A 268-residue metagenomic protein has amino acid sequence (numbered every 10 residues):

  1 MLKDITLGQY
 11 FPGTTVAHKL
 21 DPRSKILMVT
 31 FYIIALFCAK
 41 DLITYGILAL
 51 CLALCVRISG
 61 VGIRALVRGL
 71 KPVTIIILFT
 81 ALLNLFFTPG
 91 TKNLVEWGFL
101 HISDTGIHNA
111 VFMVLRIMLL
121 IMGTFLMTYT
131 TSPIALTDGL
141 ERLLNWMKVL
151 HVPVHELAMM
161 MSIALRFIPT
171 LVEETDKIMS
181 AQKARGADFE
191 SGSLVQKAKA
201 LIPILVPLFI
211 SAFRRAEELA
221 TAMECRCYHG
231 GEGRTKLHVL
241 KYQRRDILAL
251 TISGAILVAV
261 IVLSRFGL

Functional and structural regions predicted by a protein language model:
M1-T44, L48-R57, R142-N145, V149-V152 (+3 more regions): Transmembrane alpha-helix interface motif
T14, F37, G60-A65, W97 (+4 more regions): Membrane-helix interfacial "entry" motifs
K25, R64-T74, A249: Alpha-helical transmembrane segments and their helix-start/interface "positive-inside/aromatic belt" motifs in integral
D41, Y45, G60-R64, T88-E96 (+2 more regions): Transmembrane helix-loop junctions in multipass membrane proteins, especially transporters and channels
C51-V61, I75-F79: Alpha-helical transmembrane segments and their membrane-interface exit regions
G69-V73, I77, V114, M118-I121 (+4 more regions): Loop-to-transmembrane-helix entry motif
V73-A187: Juxtamembrane/interface alpha-helical elements of multi-pass membrane proteins
